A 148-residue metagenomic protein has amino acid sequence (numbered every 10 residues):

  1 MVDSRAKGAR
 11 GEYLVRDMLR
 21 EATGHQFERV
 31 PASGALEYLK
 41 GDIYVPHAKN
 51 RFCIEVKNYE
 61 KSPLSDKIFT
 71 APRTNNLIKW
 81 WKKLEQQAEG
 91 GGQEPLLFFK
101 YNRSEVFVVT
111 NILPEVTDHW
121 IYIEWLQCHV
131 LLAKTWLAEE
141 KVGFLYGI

Functional and structural regions predicted by a protein language model:
M1-I148: Catalytic phosphate/metal-binding cores of nucleic-acid and nucleotide-processing enzymes, i.e., regions that mediate
